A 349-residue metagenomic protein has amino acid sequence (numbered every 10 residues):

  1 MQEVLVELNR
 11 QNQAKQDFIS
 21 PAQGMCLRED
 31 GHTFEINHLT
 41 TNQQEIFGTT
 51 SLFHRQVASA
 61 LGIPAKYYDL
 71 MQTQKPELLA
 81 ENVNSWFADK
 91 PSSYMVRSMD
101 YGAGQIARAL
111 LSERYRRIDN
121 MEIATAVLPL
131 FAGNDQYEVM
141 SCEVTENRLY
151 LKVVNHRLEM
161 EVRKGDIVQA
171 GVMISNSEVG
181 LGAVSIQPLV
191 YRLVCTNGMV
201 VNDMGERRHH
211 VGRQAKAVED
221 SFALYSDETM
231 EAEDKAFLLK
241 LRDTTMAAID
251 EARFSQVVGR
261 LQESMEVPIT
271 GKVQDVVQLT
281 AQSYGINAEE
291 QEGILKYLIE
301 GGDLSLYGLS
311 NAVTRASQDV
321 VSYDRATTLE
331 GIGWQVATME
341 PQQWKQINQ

Functional and structural regions predicted by a protein language model:
M1-E81, T145, H156-Q349: Intrinsically disordered, low-complexity regions enriched in serine/threonine
E77-S92: An N-terminal amphipathic alpha-helical segment
A88-R114: A short, surface-exposed helix-loop junction/capping segment
A109-R117, T244-A247: Short, charged/polar micro-motifs that form catalytic or ligand-binding hotspots
E113-Y137: Amphipathic alpha-helical segments
I123, N147-L149, V168: Residues at beta-strand starts and edge strands
Q136-E159: Beta-rich nucleic-acid/ligand-interaction surfaces
